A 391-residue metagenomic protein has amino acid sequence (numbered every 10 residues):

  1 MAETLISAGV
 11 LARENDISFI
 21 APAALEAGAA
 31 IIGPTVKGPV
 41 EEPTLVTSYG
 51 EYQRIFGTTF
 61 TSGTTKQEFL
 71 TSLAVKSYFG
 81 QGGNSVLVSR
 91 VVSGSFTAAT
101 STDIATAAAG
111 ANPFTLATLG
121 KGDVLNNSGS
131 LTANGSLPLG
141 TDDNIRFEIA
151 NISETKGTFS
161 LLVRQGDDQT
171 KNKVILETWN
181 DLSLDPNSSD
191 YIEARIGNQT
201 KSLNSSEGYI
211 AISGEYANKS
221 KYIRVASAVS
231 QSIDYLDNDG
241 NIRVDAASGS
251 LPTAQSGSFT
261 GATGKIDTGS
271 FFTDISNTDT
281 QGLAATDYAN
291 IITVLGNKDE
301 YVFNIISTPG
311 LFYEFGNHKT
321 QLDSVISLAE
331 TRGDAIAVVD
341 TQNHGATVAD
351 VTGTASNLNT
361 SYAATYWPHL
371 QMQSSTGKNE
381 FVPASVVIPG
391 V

Functional and structural regions predicted by a protein language model:
M1-V391: A glycine- and small-residue-enriched flexible loop/hinge signal that marks low-structured segments
